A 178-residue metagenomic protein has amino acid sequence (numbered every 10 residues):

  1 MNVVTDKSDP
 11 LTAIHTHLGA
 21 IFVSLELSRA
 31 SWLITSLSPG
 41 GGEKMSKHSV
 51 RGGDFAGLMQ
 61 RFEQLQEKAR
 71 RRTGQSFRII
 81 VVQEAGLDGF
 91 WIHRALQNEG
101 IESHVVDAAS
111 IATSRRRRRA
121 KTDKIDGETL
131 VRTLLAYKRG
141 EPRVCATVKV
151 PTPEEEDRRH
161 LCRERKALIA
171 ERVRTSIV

Functional and structural regions predicted by a protein language model:
M1-V178: Phosphate- and other anionic-substrate recognition elements at nucleic-acid/protein interfaces
